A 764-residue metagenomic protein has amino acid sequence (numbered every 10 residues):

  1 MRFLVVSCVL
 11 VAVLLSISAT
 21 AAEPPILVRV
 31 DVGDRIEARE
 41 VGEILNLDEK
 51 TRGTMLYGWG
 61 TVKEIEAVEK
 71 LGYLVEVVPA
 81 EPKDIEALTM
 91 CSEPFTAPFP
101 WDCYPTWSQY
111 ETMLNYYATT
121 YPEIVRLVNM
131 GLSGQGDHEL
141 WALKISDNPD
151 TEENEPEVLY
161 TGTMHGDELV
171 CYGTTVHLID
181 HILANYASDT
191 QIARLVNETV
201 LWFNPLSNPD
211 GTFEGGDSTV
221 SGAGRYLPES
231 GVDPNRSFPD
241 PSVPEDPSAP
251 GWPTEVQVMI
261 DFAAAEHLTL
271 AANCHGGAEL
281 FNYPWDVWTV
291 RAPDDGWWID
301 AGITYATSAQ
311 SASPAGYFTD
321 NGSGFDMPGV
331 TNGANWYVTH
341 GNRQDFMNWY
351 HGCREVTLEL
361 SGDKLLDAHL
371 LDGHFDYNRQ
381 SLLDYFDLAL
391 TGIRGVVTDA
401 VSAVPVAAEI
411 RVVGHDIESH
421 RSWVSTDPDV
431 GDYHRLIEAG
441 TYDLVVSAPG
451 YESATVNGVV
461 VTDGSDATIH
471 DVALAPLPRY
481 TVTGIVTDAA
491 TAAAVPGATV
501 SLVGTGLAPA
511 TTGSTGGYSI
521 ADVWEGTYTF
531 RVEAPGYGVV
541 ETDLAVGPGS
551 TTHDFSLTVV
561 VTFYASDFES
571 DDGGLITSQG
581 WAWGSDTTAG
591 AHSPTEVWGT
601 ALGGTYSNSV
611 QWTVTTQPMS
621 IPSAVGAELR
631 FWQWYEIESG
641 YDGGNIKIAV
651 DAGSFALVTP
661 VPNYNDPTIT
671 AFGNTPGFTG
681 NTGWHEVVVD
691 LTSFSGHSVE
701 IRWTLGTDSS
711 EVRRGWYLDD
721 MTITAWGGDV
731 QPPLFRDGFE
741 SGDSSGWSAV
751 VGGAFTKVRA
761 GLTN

Functional and structural regions predicted by a protein language model:
E152-I303, S311, A315, S323 (+2 more regions): Active-site/substrate-binding loop(s) of hydrolase catalytic cores
I393-D399, V472, Y480-D488, G516 (+2 more regions): A short, amphipathic beta-strand motif
V396-E409, G484-P496: Structural motif
V404-V406, V412-E438, A493-P496, S501-D522: Short, acidic Ser/Thr/Gly-rich low-complexity loop/linker segments typical of extracellular and cell-surface proteins
G431, A439-G450, G526-P535: A short, solvent-exposed beta-strand micro-motif common in secreted/extracellular proteins
P449-H470, V523-E525, E533-H553, L557-V560: Structured interaction patches on ligand/partner-binding surfaces of diverse proteins
V561-Q611, A656-H685, S741-N764: Extracellular glycan-recognition surfaces and repeat-rich motifs
S609-V610, Y641-G643, T707-W726: Extracellular carbohydrate recognition
